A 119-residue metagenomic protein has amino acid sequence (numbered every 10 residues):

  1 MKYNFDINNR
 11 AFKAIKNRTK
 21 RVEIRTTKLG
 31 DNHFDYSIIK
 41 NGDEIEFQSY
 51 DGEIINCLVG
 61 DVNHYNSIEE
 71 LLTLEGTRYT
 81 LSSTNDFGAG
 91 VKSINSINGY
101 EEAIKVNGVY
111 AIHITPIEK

Functional and structural regions predicted by a protein language model:
M1-I39: Compositionally biased, charged N-terminal/linker segments
D6-N8, Q48, T115: A structural detector for beta-sheet-dominated domains
N41, I54, P116-K119: Charge-dense, helix-prone N-terminal extensions
G42-Y50: Short conserved beta-strand and strand-loop elements enriched in small hydrophobics with frequent Asp/Gly
S49, G60-V62, S83: Propeptide-to-catalytic entry region of secreted or membrane-anchored zinc metalloproteases
I54-H64: Short beta-strand-centered aromatic/proline hotspots
N63-N66, E118: A generic structural motif
L71-K119: Contiguous surface segments at macromolecular interaction interfaces
